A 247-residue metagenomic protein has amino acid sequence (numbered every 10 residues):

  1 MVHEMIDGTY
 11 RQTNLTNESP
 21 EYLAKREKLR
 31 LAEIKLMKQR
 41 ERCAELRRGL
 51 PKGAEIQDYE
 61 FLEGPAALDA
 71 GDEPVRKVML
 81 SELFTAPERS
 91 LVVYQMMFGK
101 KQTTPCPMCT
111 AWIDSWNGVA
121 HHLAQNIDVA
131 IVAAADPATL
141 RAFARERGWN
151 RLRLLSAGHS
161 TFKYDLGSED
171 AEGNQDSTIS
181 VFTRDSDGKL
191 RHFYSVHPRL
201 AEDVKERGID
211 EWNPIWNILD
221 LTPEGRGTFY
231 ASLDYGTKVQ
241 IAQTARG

Functional and structural regions predicted by a protein language model:
M1-L91, M96-H121, Q125, F143-R145 (+1 more regions): Non-globular targeting/processing and membrane-anchoring segments
A120-T139, N150-T161: Thiol-based oxidoreductase modules, predominantly thioredoxin-like and allied folds used for disulfide exchange
